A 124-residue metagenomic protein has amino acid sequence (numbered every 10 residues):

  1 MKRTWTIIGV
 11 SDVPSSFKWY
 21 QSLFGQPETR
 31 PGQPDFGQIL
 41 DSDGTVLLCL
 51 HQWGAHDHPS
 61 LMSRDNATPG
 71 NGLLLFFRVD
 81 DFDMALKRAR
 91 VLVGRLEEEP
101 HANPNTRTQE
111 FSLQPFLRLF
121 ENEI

Functional and structural regions predicted by a protein language model:
M1-F17, G72-L75, I124: N-terminal beta-strand motif that seeds the catalytic metal site of vicinal oxygen chelate
I7-W53, V91: Core segments of cupin and vicinal oxygen chelate
I8, I39, L86-I124: Vicinal oxygen chelate
E28, Q38-L40, R64-A67, E110: Short secondary-structure boundary/capping segments
P34-F36, G72-L74, T106-T108: Short hydrophobic/aromatic beta-strand or adjacent loop that forms the aromatic wall/cage of a ligand/substrate-binding
Q52-H56, I124: A short, sequence-level motif marking secondary-structure junctions
H56-S63, E98, N105: A short, acidic/glycine-rich surface segment
P69-G94: Mid-chain, well-packed structural core segment of small domains
